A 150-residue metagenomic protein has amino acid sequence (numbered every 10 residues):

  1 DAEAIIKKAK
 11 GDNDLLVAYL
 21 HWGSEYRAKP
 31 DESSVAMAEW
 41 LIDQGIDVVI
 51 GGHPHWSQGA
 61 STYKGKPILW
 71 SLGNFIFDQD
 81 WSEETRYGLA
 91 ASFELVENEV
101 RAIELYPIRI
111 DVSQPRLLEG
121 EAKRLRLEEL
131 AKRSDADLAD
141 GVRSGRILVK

Functional and structural regions predicted by a protein language model:
D1-K150: Acidic, metal/ion-coordinating pockets
